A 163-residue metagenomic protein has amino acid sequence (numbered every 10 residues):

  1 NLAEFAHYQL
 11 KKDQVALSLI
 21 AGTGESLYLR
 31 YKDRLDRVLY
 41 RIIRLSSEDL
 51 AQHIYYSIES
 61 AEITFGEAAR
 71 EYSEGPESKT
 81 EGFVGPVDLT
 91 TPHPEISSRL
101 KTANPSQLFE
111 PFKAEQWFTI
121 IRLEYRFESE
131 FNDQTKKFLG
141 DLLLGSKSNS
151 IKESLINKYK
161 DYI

Functional and structural regions predicted by a protein language model:
N1-I163: Peptidyl-prolyl cis-trans isomerase
